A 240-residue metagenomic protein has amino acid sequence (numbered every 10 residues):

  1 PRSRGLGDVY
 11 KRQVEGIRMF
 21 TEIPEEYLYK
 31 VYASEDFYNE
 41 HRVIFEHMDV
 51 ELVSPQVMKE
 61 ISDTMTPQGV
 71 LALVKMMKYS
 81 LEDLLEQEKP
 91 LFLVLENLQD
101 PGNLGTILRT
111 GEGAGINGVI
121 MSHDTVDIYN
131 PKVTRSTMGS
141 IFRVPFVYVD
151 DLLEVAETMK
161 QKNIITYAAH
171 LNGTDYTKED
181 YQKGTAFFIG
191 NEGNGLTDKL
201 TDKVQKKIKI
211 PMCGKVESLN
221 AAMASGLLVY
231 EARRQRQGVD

Functional and structural regions predicted by a protein language model:
P1-L6, Y10: Single conserved hydrophobic/aromatic residue that forms the stacking wall/gate of nucleotide- or nucleobase-binding
R18-F20, F37-Y38, V57, T125-V126 (+2 more regions): Alpha-helix capping/helix-boundary segments
F20-Y27: Short active-site loop/helix that positions an aromatic residue
E35-V43: Short, charged/polar "capping" segments at the starts of alpha-helices and the immediately preceding loops
V50-K75: Glycine/small-residue-rich loop that forms an oxyanion/phosphate-binding "nest" at active or ligand-binding sites
L84-N172: RNA substrate-binding interface of SAM-dependent RNA methyltransferases
G113-A114, I128, K132-I141, D198-D240: Structured adenosyl-cofactor binding patch, chiefly the S-adenosyl-L-methionine
Y167-K215, N220: Active-site/ligand-binding-proximal alpha/beta "capping" segment
